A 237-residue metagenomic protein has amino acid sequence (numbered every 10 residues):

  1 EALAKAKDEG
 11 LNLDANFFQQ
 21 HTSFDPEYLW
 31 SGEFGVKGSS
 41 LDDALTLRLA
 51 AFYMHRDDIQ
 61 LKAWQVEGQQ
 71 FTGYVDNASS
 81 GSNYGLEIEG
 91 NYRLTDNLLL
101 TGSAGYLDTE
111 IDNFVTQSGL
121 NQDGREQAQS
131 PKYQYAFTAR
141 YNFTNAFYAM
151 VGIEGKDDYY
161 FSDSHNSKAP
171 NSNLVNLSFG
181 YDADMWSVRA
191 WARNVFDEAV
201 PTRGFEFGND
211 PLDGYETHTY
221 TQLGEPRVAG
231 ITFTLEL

Functional and structural regions predicted by a protein language model:
E1-G10, S23-Y84, N91-R93, G105 (+2 more regions): Membrane-embedded beta-barrel scaffold of Gram-negative outer-membrane proteins
L13-Q20, Q69-V75, Q117-D123, Y159-S162 (+1 more regions): Extracytoplasmic loops and strand-loop junctions of Gram-negative outer membrane beta-barrel proteins
Q20, W30-F34, Y84-I88, Y133-F137 (+2 more regions): Hydrophobic, lipid-facing positions within transmembrane beta-strands of outer-membrane proteins
T22-Y28, D76-S82, N121-K132, H165-N171 (+2 more regions): Replace "Gram-negative outer membrane beta-barrel proteins" with "bacterial and organellar outer membrane beta-barrel
D42-L47, N97-L100, N145-A149, M185-A190: Repeated loop/turn-to-beta-strand initiation elements of outer-membrane beta-barrel proteins
A50, D163-K168, N176-L177, H218-T219: Short, glycine/charged-rich beta-strand-loop motifs at protein surfaces that mediate ligand recognition and catalysis
A51-H55, Y74-D163, T232-E236: Gram-negative outer-membrane beta-barrel transporters
G155-S162, Y181-L237: C-terminal beta-signal and adjacent terminal beta-strands/loops of Gram-negative outer-membrane beta-barrel proteins
